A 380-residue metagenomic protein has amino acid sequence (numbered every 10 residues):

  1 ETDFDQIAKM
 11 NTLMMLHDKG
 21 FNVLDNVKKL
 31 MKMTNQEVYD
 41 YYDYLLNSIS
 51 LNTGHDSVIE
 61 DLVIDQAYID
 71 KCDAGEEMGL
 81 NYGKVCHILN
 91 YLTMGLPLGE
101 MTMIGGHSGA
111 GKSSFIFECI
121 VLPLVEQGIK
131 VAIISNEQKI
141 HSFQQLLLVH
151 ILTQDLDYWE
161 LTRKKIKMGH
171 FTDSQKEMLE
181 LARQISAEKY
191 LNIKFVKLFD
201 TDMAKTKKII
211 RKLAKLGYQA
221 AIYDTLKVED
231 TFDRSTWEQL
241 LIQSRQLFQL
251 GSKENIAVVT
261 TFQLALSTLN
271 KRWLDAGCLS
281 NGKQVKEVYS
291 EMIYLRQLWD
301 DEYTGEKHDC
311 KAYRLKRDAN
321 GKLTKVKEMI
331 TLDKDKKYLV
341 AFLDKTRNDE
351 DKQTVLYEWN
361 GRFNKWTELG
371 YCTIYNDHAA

Functional and structural regions predicted by a protein language model:
E1-Q66: Short, small/acidic-rich helices and loops at N termini and domain boundaries of DNA replication/processing enzymes
N47-D157, K286: The Walker A/P-loop phosphate-binding site
Y91, G128-L216: Cytosolic-facing regulatory segments adjacent to core modules
A110-K112, K139-F143, D202-M203, V228-F232 (+3 more regions): Flexible loop/turn segments at secondary-structure boundaries
Q127, K253-I256: Helix C-cap/helix->beta junction micro-motif
I133, I222-Y223, I256-Q263: Structural recognition of the conserved hydrophobic beta-strand(s) that form the central parallel beta-sheet of P-loop
W159, S186-A187, M203-Y218, S252-E254 (+2 more regions): C-terminal regions of RecA-like/P-loop NTPase motor modules
K189-L250: Phosphate-binding/switch loop-helix module in NTP-utilizing enzymes
